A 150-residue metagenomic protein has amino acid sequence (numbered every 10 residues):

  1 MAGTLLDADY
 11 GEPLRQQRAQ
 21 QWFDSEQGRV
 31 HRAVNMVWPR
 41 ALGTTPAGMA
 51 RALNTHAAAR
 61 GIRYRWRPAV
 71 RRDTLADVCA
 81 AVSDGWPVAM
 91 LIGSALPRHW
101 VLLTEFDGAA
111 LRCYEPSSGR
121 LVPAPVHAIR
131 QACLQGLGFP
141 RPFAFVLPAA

Functional and structural regions predicted by a protein language model:
M1-R67: Cysteine-nucleophile protease catalytic domains, especially the papain-like/related folds used in DUB/UBL proteases
T4, R51, T55, A76-A80 (+2 more regions): Charged/polar, solvent-exposed surface patches and flexible loops
Q17-Q20, A69, Y114, F143: Small/flexible residues
P39-A41, V82-G85, F106-A150: Noncatalytic regulatory segments and standalone regulatory/sensor domains
P46-A59, H99-A109, I129-L137: Hydrophobic transmembrane alpha-helix bundles
R60, I92, A149-A150: Flexible propeptides and autoinhibitory/regulatory segments associated with cysteine proteases
R65-P68, P123-P125: Short, solvent-exposed coil/turn linker segments
R67-Y114: Active-site-adjacent substructure of cysteine-protease-like catalytic cores
